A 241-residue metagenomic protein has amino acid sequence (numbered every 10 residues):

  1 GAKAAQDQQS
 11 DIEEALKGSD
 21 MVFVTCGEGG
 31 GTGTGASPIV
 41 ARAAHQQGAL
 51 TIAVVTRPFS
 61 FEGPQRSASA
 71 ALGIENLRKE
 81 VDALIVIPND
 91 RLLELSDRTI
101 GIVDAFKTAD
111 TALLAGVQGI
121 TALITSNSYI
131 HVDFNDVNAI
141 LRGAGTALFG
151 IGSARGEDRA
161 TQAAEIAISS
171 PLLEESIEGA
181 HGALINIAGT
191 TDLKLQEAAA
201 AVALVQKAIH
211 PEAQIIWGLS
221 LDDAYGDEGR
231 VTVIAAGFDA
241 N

Functional and structural regions predicted by a protein language model:
G1-N241: Tubulin/FtsZ superfamily GTPase core signature
